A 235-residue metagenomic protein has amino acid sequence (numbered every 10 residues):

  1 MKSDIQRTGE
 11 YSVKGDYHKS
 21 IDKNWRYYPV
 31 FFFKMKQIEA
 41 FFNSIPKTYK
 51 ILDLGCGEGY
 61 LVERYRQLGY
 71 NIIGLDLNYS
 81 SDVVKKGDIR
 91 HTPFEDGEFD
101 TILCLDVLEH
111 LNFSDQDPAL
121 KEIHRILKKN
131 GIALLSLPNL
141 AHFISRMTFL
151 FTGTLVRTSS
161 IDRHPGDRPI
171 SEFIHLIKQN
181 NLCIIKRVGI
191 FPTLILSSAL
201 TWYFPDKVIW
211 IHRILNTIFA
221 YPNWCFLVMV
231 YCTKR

Functional and structural regions predicted by a protein language model:
M1-E95, T101-L103, D117-L120, G189 (+2 more regions): Conserved N-terminal segment of class I S-adenosyl-L-methionine
Y11-F33, Y60, R64, F113-E122 (+2 more regions): S-adenosyl-L-methionine-dependent methyltransferase catalytic module, highlighting the catalytic core
F99-D100, R146: A generic structured-segment signal
D106-H110: Short catalytic micro-motifs in class I SAM-dependent methyltransferases
